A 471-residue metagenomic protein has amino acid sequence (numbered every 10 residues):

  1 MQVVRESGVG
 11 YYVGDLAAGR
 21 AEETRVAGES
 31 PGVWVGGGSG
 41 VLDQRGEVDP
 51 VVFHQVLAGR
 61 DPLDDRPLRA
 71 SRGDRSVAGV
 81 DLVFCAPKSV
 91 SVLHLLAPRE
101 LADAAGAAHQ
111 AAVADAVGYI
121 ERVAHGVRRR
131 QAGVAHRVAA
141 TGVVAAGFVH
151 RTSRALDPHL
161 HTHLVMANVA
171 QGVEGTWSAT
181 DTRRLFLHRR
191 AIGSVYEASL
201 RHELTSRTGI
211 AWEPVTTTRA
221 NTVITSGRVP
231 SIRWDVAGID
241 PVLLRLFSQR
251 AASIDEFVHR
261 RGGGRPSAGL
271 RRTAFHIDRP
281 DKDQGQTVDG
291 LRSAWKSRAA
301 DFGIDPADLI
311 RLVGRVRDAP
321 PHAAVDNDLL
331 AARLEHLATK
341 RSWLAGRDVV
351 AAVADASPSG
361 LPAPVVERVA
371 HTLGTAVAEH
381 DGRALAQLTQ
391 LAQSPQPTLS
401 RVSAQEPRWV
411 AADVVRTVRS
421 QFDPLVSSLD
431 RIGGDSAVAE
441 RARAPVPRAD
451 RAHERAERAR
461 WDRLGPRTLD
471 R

Functional and structural regions predicted by a protein language model:
M1, A386-T389, S420: Intrinsically disordered, low-complexity regions enriched in polar/acidic and amide residues
M1-A332, L337-A338, A345-A354, E367-H371 (+8 more regions): Intrinsically disordered, flexible peripheral segments
S357-V366: Short, positively charged loop/turn segments that connect secondary-structure elements
L388-S403: Short, amphipathic alpha-helical interaction segments positioned at domain boundaries
